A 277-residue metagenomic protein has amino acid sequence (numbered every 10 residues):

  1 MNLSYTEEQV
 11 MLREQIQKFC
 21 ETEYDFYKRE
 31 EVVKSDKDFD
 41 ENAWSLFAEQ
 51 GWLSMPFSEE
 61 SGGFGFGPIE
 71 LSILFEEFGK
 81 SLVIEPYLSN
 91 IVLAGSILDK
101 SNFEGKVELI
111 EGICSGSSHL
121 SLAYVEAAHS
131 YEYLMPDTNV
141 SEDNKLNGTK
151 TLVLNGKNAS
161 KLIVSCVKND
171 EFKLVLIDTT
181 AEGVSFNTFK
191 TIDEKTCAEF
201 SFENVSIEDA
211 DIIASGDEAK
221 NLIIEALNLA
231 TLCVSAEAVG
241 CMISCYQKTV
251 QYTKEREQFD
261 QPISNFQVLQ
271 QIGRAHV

Functional and structural regions predicted by a protein language model:
M1-L88, E108, G112: Amphipathic, small/basic residue-rich leader segments at the start of a protein or domain
S4-L12, W52, G79-K80, L93 (+1 more regions): Glycine-rich beta->alpha junctions and the first turn(s) of the following alpha-helix
Q9, C20, G51, S58 (+7 more regions): Buried hydrophobic positions in well-ordered alpha/beta secondary-structure cores of metabolic enzymes
G65-L74, Y131-M135, S206-I207: Structural signature of FAD isoalloxazine-binding scaffolds in flavoprotein oxidoreductases
V83-E104: N-terminal glycine-rich flavin-associated loop
G116-A127: A short, Trp-centered hydrophobic/proline-enriched beta-strand micro-motif
E132-N147: Cytochrome P450 C-terminal beta-domain/meander region
N147-V184: A short core secondary-structure module
